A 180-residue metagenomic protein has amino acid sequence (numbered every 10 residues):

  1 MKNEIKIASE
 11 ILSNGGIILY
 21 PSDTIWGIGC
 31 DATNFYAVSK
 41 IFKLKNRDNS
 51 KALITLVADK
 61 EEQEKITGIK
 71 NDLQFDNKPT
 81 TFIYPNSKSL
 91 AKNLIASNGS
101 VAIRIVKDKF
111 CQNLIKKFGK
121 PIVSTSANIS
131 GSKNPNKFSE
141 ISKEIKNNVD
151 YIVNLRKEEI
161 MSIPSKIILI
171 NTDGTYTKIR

Functional and structural regions predicted by a protein language model:
M1-R180: Active-site-adjacent structural elements in enzyme catalytic cores
